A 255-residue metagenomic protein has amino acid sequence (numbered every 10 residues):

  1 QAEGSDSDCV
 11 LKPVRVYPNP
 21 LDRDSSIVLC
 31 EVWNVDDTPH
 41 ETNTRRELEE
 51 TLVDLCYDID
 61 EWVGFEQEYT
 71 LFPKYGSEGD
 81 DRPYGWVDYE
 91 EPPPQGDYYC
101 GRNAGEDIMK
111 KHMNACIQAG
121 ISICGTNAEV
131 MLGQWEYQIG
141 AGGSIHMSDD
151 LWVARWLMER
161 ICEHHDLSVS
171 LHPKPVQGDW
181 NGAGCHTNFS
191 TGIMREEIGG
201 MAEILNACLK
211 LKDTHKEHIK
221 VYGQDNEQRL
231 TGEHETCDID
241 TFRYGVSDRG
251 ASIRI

Functional and structural regions predicted by a protein language model:
Q1-I255: Glycine-rich, acidic/polar active-site loops that bind/position phosphate-bearing ligands
